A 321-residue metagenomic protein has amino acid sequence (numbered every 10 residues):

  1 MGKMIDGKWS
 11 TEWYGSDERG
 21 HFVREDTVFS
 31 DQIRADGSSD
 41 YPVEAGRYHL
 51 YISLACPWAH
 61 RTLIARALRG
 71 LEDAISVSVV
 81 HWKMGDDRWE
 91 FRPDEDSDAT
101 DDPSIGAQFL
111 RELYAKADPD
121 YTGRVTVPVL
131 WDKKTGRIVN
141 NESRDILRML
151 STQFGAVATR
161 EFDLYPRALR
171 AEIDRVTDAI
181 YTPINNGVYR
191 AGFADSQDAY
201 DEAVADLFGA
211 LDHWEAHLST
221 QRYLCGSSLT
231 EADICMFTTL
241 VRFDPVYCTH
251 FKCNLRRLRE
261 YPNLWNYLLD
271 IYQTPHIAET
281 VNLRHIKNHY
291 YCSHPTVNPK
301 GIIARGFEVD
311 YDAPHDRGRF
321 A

Functional and structural regions predicted by a protein language model:
M1-A321: C-terminal alpha-helical interaction module
